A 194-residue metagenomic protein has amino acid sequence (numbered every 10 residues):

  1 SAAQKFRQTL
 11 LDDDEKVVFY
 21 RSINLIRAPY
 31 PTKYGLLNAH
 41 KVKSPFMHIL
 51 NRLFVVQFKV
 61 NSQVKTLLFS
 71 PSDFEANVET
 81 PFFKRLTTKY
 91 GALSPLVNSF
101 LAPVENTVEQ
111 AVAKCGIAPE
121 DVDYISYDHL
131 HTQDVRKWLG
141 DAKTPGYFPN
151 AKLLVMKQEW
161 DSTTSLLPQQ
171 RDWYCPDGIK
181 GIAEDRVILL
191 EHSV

Functional and structural regions predicted by a protein language model:
S1-E109: Metallo-beta-lactamase
K16-F19, T66-L67, D123-Y124, K152 (+1 more regions): Beta-sheet entry/capping signal
I49-R52, P149, A183: Residues that flank catalytic or metal-binding motifs in active/ligand-binding sites
L68-P71, D123-H129, L154-M156, L190: Active-site neighborhood of phospho(di)ester-bond hydrolases with catalytic His/Asp-centered motifs
F74, H131, E159: Catalytic metal-binding/acid-base residues of hydrolase active sites
E79-F82, K137-L139, S165-L167: Short, solvent-exposed loop/turn and secondary-structure capping segments
T88-K152: Active-site metal-binding motif and surrounding structural segment of the metallo-beta-lactamase
F100-N106, A111-I117, K152-V194: Metallo-beta-lactamase
